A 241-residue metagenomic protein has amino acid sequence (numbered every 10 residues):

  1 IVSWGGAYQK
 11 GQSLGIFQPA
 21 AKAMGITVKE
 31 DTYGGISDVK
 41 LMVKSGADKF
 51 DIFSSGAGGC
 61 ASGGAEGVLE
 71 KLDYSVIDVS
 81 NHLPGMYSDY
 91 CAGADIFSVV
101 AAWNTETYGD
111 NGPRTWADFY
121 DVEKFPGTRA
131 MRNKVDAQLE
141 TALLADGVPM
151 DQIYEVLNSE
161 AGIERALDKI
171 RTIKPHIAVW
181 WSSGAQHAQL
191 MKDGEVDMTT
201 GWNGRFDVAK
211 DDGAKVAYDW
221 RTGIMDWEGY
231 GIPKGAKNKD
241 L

Functional and structural regions predicted by a protein language model:
I1-I52: Conserved N-terminal structural module of periplasmic/extracytoplasmic solute-binding proteins
W4-S13, S37, K49-F50, S54-L190: Extracytoplasmic ligand-binding site segments that recognize negatively charged/polar headgroups
Q12, I16, I26, R165 (+2 more regions): Short amphipathic alpha-helical coupling segments at ligand-binding clamshell hinges and other catalytic/signaling
T27-D31, A178-W180, A217-D219: General small-molecule cofactor/ligand-binding pocket signal
F50-S54, W180, D197-W202, A217: Paired acidic/hydrophobic, glycine-rich loop segments that form the ligand-binding mouth/hinge of periplasmic-binding
G58-G64, M198-K215: A ligand-binding cleft/hinge motif common to bilobed small-molecule-binding domains
V79-H82, F97, E164-I173, K210-A236: Periplasmic-binding protein-like
T115-E123, E228-L241: Bilobed periplasmic-binding protein/Venus flytrap-like ligand-binding cleft at the lobe interface of extracytoplasmic
